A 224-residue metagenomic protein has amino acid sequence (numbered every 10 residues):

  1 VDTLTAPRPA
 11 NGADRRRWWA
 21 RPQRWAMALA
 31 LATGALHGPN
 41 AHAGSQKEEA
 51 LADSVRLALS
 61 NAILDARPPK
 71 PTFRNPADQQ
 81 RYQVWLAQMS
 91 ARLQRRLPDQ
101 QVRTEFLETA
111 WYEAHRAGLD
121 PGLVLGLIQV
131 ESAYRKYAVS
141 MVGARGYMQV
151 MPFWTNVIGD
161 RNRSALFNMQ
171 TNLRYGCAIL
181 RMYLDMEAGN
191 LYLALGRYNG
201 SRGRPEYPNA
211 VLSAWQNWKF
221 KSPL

Functional and structural regions predicted by a protein language model:
V1-S90, R96-L97, F220-L224: N-terminal secretory targeting signals
R67-L224: Catalytic glycan-binding domains that act on GlcNAc-containing polysaccharides
